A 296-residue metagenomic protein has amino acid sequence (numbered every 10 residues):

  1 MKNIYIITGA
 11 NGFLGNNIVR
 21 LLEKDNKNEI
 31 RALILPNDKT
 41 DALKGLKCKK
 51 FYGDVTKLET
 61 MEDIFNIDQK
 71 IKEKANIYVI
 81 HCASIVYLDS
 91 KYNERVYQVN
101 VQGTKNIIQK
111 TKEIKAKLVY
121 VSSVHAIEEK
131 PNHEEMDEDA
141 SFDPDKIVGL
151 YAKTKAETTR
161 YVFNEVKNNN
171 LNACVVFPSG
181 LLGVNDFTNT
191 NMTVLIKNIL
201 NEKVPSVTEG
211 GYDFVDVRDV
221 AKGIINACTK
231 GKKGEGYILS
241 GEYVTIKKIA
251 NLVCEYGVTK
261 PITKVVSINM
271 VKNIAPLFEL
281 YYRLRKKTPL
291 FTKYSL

Functional and structural regions predicted by a protein language model:
I4-D25: N-terminal Rossmann NAD(P)H-binding glycine-rich loop of SDR-like oxidoreductase domains
K39-K44, C48-Q102, K110: NAD(P)H-binding glycine-rich loop region in Rossmannoid oxidoreductase-like domains and their noncatalytic homologs
E73-Y78, Q102-Y151: Conserved Rossmann-fold NAD(P)-dependent oxidoreductase catalytic core, especially the SDR/UDP-sugar
S122, R160-V184: Conserved beta-loop-beta element that borders a ligand/cofactor-binding pocket
A126-E128, L150, C174-M192: Flexible, glycine-rich beta-alpha linker
F142-K146, L195-V215, D219: A conserved pocket-lining segment of Rossmann-fold NAD(P)-dependent short-chain dehydrogenase/reductase
N169-L171, G183-V194, A227-Y237, T259-P261: Glycine/proline-rich active-site loop of Rossmann-fold NAD(P)-dependent oxidoreductases
G223-F291: Mid/C-terminal beta-alpha module of Rossmann-like enzyme folds, strongest in SDR-family dehydrogenases/epimerases
